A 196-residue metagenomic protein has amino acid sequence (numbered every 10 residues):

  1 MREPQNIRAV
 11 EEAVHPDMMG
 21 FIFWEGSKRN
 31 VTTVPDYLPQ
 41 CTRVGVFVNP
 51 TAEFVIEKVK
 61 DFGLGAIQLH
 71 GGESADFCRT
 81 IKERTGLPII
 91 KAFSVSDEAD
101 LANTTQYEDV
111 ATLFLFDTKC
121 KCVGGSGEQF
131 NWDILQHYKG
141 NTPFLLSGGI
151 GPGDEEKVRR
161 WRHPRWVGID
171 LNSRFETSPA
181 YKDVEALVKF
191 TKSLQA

Functional and structural regions predicted by a protein language model:
M1-A196: Conserved N-terminal beta1-alpha1 strand-loop-helix module at the mouth
